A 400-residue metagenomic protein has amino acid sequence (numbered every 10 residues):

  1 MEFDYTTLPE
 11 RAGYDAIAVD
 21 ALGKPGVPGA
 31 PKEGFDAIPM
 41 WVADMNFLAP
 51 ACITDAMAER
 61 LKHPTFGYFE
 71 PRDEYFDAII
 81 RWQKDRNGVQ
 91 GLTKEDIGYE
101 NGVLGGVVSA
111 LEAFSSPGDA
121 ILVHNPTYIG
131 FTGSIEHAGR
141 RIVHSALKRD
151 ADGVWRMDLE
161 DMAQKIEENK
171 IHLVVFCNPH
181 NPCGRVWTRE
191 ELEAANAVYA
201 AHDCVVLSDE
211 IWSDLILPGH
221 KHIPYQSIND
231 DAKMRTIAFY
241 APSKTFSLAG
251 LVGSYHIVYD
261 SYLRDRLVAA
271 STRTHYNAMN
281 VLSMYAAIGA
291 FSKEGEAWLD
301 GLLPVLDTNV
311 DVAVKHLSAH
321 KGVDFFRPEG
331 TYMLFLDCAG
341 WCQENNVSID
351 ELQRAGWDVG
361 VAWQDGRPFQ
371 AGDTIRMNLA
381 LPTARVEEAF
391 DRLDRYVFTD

Functional and structural regions predicted by a protein language model:
E2-G102, S109, K293, T399-D400: N-terminal small-domain helix-loop-helix segment of the aminotransferase-like
W41, Y259, F335-E344, G360-Y396: Conserved PLP-binding active-site segment of the aspartate aminotransferase-like
F66-A197, D214-L215, G219-S227, D231 (+3 more regions): Conserved core of the PLP fold type I
A138, N169, A201-H202, A232 (+2 more regions): Helix C-cap/helix->beta junction micro-motif
H202, G219-S243, L263-A269, I375-R376: Conserved active-site segment immediately N-terminal to the catalytic lysine that forms the internal aldimine
R235-A319, D324-P328: PLP-dependent aminotransferase class I/II
L306-D307, G322-D358, I375, T383: Conserved PLP-binding catalytic core of the aspartate aminotransferase-like
